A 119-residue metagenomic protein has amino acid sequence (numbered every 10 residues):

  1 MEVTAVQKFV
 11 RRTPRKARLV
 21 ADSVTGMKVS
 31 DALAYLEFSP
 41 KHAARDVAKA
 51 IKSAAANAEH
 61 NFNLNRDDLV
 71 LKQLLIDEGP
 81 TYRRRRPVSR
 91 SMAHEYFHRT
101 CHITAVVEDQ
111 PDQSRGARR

Functional and structural regions predicted by a protein language model:
M1-S23, M27-R119: Structured, basic alpha/beta domains of bacterial-type, RNA-associated proteins
